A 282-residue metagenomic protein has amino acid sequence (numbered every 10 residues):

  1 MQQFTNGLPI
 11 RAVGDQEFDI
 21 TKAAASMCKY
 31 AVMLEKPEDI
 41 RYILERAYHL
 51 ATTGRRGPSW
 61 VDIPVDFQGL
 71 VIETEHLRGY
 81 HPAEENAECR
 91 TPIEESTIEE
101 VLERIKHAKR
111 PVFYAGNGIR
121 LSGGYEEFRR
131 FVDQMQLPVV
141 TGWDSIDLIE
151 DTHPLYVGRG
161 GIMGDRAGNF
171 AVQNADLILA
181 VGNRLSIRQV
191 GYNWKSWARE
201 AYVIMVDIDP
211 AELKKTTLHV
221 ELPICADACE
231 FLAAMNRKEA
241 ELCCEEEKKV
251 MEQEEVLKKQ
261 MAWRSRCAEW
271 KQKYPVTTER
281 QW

Functional and structural regions predicted by a protein language model:
M1-M251, Y274, Q281: N-terminal alpha/beta PP-like core and its mobile active-site loop of ThDP/TPP-dependent enzymes
V250, V256-K259: Mid-to-C-terminal alpha-helical segments outside catalytic/metal-binding sites
K258-W282: Active-site diphosphate/adenylate-binding microenvironment
